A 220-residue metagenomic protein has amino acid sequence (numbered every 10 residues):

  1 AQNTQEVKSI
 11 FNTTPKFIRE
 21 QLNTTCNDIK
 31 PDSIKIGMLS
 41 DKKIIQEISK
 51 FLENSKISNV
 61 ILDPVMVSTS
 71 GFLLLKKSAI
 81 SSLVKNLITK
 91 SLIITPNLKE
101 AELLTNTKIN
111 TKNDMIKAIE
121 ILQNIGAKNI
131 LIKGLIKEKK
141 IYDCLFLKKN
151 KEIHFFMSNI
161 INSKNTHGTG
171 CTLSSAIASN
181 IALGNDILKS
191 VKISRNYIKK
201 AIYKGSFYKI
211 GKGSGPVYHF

Functional and structural regions predicted by a protein language model:
A1-T69, L73, H219-F220: Conserved N-terminal subdomain of the carbohydrate kinase-like
F17-Q21, S82, N86, K117 (+2 more regions): A non-catalytic, amphipathic alpha-helix used as a structural packing/dimerization or gating element in enzyme scaffolds
S40, M66, E100, I136 (+1 more regions): Active-site-proximal loop/turn and secondary-structure-junction residues that shape catalytic pockets, frequently
K77-E152: Conserved phosphate/ATP/ADP-binding segment of small-molecule kinases
E102-L103, S163-I187: Short, small-residue alpha-helix embedded
E152-H154, N180-S194: Phosphate-handling active-site elements
I153-H167: Short pre-catalytic strand/loop immediately N-terminal to key active-site residues, enriched for Gly-Thr
K189-F220: Charged C-terminal helix
